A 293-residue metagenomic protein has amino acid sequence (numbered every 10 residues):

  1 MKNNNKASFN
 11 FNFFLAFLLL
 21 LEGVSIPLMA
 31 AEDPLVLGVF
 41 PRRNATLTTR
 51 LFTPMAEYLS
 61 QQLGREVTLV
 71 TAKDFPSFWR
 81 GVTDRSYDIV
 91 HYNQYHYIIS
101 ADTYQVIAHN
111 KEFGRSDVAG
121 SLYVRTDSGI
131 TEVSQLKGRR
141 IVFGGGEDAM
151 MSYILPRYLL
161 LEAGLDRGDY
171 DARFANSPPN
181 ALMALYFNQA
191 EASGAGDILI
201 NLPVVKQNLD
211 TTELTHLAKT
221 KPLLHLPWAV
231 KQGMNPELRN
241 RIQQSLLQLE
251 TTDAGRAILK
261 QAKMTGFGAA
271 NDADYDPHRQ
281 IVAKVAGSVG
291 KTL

Functional and structural regions predicted by a protein language model:
A31-H96: Extracytoplasmic small-molecule ligand-binding "clamshell" domains of the periplasmic binding protein/Venus flytrap
D33-R42, R115-S121, N208-L246, R256 (+1 more regions): Periplasmic-binding protein-like
L37-Y58, S121-L182, A190, I198: Bilobed "Venus flytrap"/periplasmic-binding protein-like clamshell domains and structurally analogous long
E66, G146-L159, Q244-L293: Ligand-binding clefts/hinges and TM-proximal coupling segments of bilobed small-molecule sensing domains
L69-R80, G168-M183, P222-L224: Short helix-initiation/N-cap motifs at beta->coil->alpha
A72, S77-Q135: Acidic, polar ligand-binding/catalytic clefts
P76-V90, P178-I198: Short helices/loops that flank or line small-molecule/ion binding pockets
N93-T103, E162, Y186-F187, E191-T212: A ligand-binding cleft/hinge motif common to bilobed small-molecule-binding domains
